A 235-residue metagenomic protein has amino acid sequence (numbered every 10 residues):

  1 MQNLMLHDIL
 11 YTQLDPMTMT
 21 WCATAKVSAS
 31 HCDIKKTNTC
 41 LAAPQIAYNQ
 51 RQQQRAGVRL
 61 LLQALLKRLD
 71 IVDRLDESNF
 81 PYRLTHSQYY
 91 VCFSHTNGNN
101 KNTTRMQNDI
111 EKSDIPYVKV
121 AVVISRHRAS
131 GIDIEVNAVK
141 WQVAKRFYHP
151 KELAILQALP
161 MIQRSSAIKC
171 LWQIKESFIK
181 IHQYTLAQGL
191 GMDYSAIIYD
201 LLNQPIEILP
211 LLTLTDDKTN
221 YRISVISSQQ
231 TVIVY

Functional and structural regions predicted by a protein language model:
M1-Y235: Core catalytic alpha/beta fold that binds nucleotide/phospho-ligands
